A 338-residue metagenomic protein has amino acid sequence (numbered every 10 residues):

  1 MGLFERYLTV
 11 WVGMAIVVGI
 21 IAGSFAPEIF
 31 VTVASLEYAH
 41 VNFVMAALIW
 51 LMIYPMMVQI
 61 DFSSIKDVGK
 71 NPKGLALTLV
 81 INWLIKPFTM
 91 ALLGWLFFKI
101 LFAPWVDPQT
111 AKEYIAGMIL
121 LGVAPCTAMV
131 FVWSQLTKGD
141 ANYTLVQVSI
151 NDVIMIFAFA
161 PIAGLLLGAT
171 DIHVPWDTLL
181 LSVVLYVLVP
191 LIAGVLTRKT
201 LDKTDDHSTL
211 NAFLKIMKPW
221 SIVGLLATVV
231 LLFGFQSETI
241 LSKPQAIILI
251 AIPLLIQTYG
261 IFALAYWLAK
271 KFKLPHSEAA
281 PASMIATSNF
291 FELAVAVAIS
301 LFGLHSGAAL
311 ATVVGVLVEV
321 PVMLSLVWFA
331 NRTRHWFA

Functional and structural regions predicted by a protein language model:
M1-V58, S63-T287, F291-A338: Alpha-helical transmembrane segments of multi-pass small-molecule/ion transporters
